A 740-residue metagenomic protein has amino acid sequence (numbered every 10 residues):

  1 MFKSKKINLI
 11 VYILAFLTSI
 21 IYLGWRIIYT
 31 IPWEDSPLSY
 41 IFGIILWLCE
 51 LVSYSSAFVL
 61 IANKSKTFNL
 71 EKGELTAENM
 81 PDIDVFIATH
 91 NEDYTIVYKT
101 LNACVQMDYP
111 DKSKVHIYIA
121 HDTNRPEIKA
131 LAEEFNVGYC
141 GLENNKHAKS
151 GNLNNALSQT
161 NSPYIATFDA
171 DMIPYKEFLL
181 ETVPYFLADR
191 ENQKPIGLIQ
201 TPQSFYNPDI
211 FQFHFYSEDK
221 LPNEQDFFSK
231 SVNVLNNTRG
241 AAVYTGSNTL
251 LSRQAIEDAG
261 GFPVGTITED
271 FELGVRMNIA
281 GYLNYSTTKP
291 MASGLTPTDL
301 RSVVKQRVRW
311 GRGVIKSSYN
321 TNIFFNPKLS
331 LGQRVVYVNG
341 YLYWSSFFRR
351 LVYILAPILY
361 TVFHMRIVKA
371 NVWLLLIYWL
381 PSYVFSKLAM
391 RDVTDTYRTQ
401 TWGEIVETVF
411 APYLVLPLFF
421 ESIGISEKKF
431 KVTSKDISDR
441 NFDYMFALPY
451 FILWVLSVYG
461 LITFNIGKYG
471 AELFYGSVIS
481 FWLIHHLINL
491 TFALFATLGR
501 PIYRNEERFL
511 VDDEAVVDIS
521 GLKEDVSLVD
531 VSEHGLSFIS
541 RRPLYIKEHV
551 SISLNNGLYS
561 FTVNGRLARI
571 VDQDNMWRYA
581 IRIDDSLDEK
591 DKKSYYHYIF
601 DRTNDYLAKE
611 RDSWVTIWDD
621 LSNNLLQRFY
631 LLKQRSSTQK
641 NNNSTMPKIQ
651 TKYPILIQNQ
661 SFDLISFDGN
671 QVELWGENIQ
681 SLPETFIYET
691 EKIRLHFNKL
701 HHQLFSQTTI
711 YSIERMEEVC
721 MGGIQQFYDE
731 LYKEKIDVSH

Functional and structural regions predicted by a protein language model:
M1-I13, T30-I41, A62-L75, R239 (+1 more regions): Basic/Trp-rich segment in TM-proximal cytosolic loops or flexible interdomain/linker regions
M1-N79, A132, F347, F474 (+3 more regions): N-terminal membrane-anchoring/stem segments of glycan-assembly enzymes
D82-F86, H116, E272: Cell-envelope/extracellular polymer assembly enzymes that use nucleotide-activated donors
N102-K114: Short, acidic, metal-binding catalytic loop of nucleotide-sugar glycosyltransferases
E143-S158, S162, K176-I267, I279 (+1 more regions): Long helical/loop segments within the catalytic core of UDP-sugar-dependent glycosyltransferases, especially the large
I165: Short aromatic/hydrophobic "clamp" motif used to bind/position activated sugar donors
D169-I173: The conserved acidic donor/metal-binding loop of glycosyltransferases
S438-H740: Structured alpha-helical
